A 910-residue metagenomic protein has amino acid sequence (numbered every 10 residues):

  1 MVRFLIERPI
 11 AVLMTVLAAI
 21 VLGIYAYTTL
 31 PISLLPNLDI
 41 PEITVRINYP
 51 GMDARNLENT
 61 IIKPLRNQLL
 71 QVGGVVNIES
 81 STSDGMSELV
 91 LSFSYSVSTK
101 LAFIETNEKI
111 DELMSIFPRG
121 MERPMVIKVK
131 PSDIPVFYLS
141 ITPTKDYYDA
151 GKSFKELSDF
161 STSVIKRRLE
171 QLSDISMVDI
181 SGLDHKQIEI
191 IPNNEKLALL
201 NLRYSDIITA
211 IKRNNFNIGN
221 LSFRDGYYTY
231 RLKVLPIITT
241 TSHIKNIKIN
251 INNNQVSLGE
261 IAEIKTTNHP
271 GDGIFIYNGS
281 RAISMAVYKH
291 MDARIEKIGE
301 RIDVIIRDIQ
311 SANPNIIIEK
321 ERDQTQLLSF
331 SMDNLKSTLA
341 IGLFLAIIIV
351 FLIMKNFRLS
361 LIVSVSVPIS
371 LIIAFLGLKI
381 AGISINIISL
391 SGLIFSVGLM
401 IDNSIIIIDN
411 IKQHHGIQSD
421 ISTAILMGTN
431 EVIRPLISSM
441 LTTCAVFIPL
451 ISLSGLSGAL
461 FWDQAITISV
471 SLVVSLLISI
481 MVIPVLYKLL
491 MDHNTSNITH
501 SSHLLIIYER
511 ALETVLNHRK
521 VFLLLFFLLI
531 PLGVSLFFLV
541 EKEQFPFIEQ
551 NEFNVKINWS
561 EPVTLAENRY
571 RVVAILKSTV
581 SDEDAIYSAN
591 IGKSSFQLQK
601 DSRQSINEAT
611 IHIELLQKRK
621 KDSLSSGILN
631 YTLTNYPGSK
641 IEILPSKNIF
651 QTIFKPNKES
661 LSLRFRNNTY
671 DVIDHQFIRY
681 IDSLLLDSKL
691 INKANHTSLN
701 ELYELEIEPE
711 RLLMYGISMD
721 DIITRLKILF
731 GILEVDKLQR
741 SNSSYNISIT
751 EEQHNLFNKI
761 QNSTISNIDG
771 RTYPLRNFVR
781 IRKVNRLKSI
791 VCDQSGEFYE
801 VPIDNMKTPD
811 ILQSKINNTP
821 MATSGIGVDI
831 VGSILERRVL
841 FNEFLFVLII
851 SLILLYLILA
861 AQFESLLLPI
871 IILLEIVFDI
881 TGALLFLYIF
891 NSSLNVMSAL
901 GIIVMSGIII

Functional and structural regions predicted by a protein language model:
M1-I32, V432, V485, I498-P546: Signature of alpha-helical transmembrane segments and their immediate interfacial
G23-T28, L345-L352, F357-K412, L857-I910: Hydrophobic transmembrane alpha-helices and their membrane-interface caps in long multi-pass transport proteins
L57-V129, D133, S158, E195-F216 (+4 more regions): Solvent-exposed, membrane-proximal periplasmic/extracellular interface segments of envelope transport and secretion
E79-D84, V129, S158-Y288, D674-P802: Beta-strand-rich non-transmembrane domains
S181-L183, I191, E260-A262, I276-I348 (+2 more regions): Juxtamembrane "pre-transmembrane" interface segments
E321, M332, I408, H414-S438 (+1 more regions): Helix-loop junctions and hydrophobic alpha-helical segments within the transmembrane domains of large membrane
Q324, Y636-I910: C-terminal transmembrane helical bundles of large multi-pass transporters and their helix-start/helix-kink determinants
V397-I411, I433-S452, A459-T499, I611 (+2 more regions): Transmembrane alpha-helices and their membrane-interface boundaries in multi-pass membrane transporters and channels
